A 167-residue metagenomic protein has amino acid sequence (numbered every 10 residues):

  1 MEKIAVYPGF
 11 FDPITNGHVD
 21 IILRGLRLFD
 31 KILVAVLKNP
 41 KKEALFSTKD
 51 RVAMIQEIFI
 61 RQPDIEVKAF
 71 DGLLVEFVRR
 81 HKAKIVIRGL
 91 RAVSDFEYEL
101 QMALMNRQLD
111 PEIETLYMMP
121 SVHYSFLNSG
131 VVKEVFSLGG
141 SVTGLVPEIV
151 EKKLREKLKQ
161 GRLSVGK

Functional and structural regions predicted by a protein language model:
M1-K167: Nucleotidyltransferase catalytic core that binds NTPs
